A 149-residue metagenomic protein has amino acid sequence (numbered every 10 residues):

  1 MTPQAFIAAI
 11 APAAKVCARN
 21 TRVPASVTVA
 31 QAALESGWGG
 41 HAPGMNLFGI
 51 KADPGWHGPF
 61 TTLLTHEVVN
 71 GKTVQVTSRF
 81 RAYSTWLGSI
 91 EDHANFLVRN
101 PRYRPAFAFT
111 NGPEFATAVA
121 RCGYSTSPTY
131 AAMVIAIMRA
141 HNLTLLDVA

Functional and structural regions predicted by a protein language model:
M1-A149: Catalytic cores of secreted/periplasmic lytic hydrolases that degrade extracellular macromolecules
